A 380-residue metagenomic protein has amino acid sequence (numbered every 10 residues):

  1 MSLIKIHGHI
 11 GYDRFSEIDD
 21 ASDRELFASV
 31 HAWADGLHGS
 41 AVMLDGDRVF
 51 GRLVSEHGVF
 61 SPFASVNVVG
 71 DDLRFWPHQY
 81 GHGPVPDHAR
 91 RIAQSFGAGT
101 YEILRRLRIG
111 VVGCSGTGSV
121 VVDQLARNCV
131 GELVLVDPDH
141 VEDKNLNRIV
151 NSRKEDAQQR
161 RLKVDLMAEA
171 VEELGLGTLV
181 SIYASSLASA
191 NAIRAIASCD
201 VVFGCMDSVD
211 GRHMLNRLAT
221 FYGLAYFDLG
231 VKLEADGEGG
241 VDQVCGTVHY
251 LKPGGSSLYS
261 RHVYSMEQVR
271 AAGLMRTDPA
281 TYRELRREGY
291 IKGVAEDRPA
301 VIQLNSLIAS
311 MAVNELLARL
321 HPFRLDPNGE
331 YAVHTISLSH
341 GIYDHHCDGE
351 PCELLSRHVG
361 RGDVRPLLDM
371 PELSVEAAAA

Functional and structural regions predicted by a protein language model:
S2-F60: Active-site-proximal loop/helix of nucleotide/amide-processing enzymes and allied scaffolds
G36-L37, T178, Y222-L224: A short helix->loop->beta-strand "cap" motif at the edges of active sites that frequently abuts
F50, S55-I109, E330-Y331, P371-E372: N-terminal charged helix/coil linker that caps or initiates catalytic domains
G97-E142: Glycine-rich adenosine-cofactor-binding loop
L135-G175: Glycine-rich phosphate-binding loop and adjoining beta1-alpha1-beta2 segment of Rossmann-like nucleotide-binding folds
V164-D200, M206-H213: A structured beta-alpha segment of the ubiquitous adenosine-cofactor-binding alpha/beta core
I193, S198-L307, R324, H334-A380: E1/E1-like adenylate-forming module used to activate ubiquitin-like modifiers and sulfur-carrier proteins
S306-L325: Internal hydrophobic alpha-helix adjacent to the cofactor/substrate pocket in enzyme cavities
